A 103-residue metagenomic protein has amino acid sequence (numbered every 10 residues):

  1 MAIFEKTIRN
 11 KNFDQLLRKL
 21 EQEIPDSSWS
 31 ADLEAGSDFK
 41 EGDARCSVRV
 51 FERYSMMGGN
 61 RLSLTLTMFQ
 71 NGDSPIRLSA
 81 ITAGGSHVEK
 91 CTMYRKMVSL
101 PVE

Functional and structural regions predicted by a protein language model:
M1-S28: Terminal, regulation- and interaction-focused segments at domain boundaries
K6, V48-R49, I76: A broad, low-specificity signal marking well-ordered, structured residues that form hydrophobic/aromatic
N10, A35, V50, A80-T82: Surface-exposed beta-strand edges and flanking loops
K11, Q15, R61, S99: Conserved active-site and cofactor/substrate-binding residues in soluble primary-metabolism enzymes
E21-L64, G72: Ser/Thr-rich, low-complexity intrinsically disordered terminal regions
G58-Y94: Beta-strand/loop substructures that line and gate deep hydrophobic ligand-binding cavities in soluble
R95-E103: Well-ordered alpha/beta subsegment
